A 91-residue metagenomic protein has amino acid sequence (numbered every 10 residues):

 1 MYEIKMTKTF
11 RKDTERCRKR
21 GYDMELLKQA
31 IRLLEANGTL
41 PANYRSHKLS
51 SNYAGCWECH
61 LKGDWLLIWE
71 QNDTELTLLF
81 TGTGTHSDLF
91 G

Functional and structural regions predicted by a protein language model:
M1, K5, K48: Amphipathic alpha-helical recognition patches that constitute DNA-binding helices
Y2, G38-N43, I68-W69: Low-complexity, flexible helical/coil segments
E3, T9-E25, Q29, C59-L66 (+1 more regions): Enriched for short, Lys/Arg-rich terminal
L33-H60: A short, surface-exposed loop/turn module that caps and links secondary-structure elements
